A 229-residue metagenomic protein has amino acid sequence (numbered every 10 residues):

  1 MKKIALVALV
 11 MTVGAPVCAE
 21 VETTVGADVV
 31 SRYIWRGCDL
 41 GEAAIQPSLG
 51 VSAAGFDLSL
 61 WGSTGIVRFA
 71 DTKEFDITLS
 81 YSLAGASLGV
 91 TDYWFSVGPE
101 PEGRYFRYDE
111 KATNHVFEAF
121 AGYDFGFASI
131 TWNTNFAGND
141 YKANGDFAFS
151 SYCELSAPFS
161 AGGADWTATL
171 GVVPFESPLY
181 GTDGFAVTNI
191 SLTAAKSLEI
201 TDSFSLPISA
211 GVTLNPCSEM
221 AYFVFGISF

Functional and structural regions predicted by a protein language model:
M1-E22: Cleavable N-terminal export/targeting peptides
C18-F229: Outer-membrane beta-barrel proteins
